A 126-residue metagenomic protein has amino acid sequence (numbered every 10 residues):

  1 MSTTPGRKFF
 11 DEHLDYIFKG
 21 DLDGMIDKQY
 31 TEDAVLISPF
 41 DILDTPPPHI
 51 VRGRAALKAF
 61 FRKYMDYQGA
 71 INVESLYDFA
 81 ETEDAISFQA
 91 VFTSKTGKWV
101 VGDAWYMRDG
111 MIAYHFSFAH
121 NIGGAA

Functional and structural regions predicted by a protein language model:
M1-F10, D44-V51, V100-Y106: Charged, low-complexity, helix/coiled-coil-prone segments
S2-V35: Short acidic-aromatic low-complexity motifs
P5, K58-A126: A beta-strand edge to alpha-helix "cap/lid" segment located at domain peripheries
F9-F10, L14, F18-G20, D41-T45 (+3 more regions): Generic preference for well-ordered secondary structure
D23, D27-D78, T82: A solvent-exposed, acidic/Ser-Thr-rich amphipathic alpha-helical stretch
